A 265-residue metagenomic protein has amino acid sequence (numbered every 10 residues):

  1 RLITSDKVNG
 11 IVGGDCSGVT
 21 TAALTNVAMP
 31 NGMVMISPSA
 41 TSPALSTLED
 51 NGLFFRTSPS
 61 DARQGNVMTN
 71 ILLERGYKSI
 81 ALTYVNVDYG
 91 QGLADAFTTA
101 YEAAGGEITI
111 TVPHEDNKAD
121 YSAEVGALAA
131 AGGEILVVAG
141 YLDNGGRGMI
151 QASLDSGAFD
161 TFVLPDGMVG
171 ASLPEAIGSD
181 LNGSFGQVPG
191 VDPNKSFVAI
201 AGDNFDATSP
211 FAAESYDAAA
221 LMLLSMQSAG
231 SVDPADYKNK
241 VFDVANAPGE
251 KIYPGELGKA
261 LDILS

Functional and structural regions predicted by a protein language model:
R1-S265: Extracytosolic ligand-binding ectodomains
